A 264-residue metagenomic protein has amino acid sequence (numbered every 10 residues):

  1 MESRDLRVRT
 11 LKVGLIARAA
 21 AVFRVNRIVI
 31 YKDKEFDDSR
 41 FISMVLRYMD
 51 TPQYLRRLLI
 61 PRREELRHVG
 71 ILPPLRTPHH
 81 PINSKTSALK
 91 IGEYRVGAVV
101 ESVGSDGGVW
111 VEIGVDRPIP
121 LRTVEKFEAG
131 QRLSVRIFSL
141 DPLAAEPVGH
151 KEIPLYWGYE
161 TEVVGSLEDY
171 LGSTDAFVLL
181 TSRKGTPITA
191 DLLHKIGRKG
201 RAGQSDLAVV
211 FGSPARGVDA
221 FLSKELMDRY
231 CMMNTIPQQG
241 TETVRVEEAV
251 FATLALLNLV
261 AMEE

Functional and structural regions predicted by a protein language model:
M1-E264: Post-transcriptional modification and biogenesis factors for structured RNAs of the translation apparatus
